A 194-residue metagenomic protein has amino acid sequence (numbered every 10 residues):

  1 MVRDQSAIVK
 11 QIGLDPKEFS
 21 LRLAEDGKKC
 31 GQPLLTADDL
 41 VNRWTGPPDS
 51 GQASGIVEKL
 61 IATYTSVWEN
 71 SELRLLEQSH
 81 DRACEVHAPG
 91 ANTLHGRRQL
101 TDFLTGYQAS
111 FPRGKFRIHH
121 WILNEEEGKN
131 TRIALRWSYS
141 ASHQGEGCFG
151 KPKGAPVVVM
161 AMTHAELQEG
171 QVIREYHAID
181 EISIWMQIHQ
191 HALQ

Functional and structural regions predicted by a protein language model:
M1-Q194: C-terminal and inter-domain tail/linker signature
